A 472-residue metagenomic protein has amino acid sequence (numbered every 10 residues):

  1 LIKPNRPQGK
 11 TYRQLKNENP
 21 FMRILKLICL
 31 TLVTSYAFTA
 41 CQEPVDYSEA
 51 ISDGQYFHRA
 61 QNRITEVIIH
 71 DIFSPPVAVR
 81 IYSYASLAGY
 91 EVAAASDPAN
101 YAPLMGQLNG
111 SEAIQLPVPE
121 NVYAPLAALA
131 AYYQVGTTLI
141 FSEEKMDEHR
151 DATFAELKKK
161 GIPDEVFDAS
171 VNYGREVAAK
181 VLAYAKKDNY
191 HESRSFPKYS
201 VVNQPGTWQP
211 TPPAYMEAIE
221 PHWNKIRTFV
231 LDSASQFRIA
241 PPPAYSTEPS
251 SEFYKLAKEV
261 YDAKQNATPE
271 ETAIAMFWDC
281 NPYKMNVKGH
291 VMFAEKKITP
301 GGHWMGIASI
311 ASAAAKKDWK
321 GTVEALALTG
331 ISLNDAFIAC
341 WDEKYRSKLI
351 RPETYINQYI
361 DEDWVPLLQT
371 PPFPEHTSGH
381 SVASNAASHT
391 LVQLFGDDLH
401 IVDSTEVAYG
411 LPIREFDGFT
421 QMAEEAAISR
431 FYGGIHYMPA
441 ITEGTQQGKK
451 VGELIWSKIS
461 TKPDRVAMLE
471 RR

Functional and structural regions predicted by a protein language model:
Q8, N19-F21, T31: Low-complexity intrinsically disordered segments
Q8, Y12-Q14: Low-complexity, intrinsically disordered or signal/transmembrane-proximal segments
K16, M22-K26: Positively charged n-region of N-terminal signal peptides that target proteins for export
L27-T34: Sec-dependent N-terminal signal peptides
F38-A40: C-terminal motif of bacterial Sec signal peptides marking the signal peptidase cleavage site
Q42-R472: Acidic/polar surface patches and capping/hinge elements
